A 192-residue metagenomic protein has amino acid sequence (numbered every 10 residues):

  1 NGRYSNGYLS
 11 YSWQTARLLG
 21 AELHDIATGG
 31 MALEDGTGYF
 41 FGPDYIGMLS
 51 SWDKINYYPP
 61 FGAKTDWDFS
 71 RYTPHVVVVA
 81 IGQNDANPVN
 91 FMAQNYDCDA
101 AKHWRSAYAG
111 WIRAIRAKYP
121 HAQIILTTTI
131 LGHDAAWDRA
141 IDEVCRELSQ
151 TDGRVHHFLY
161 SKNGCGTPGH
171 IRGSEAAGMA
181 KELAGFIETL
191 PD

Functional and structural regions predicted by a protein language model:
G2-D97, G132-R139, H170, S174: Conserved SGNH/GDSL esterase-like catalytic core that processes O-acyl groups on lipids and polysaccharides
Q14-E22, W111-Q123, L148-D152: A structural motif corresponding to the C-terminal end of an alpha-helix and its immediate exit/capping segment
W104, Y108, A176: Aromatic/hydrophobic pocket-lining residues that form the small-molecule binding cavity in soluble enzyme cores
Y108-I112, D142: Generic structural signal for well-ordered alpha-helices, preferentially at hydrophobic/aromatic core positions
Q123-D192: Extracellular serine-dependent O-acyl
